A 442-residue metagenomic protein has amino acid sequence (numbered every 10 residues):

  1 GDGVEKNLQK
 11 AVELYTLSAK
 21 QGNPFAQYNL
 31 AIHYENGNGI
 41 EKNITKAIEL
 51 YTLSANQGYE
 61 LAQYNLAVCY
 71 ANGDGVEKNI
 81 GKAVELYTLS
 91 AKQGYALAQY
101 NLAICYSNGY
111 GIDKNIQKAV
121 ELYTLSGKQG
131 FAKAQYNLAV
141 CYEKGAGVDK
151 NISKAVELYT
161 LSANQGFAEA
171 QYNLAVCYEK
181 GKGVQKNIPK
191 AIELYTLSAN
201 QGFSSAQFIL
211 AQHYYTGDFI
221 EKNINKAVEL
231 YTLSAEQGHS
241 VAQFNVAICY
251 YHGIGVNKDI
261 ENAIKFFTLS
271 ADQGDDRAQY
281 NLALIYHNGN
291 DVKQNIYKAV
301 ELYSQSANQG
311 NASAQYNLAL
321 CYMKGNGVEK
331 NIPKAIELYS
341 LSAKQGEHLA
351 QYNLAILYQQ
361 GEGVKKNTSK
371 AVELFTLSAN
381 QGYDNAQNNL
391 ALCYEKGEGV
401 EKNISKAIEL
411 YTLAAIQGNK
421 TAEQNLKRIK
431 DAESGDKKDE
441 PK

Functional and structural regions predicted by a protein language model:
G1-D2, Y15, Q21-N23, N36-N38 (+38 more regions): Short helix-capping/linker turns of helical repeat alpha-solenoids
N29-N36, N65-N72, N101-N108, N137-K144 (+9 more regions): Hydrophobic face of amphipathic alpha-helices that form TPR/SEL1-like repeat modules and related alpha-solenoid
L50, L86, L122, L194 (+4 more regions): Alpha-helical repeat scaffolds
K402-K420, K427-K430: TPR/TPR-like (Sel1-like) alpha-helical repeat modules
T421-K442: Terminal, low-structured helical/coil segments at or just beyond the last alpha-helical repeat
